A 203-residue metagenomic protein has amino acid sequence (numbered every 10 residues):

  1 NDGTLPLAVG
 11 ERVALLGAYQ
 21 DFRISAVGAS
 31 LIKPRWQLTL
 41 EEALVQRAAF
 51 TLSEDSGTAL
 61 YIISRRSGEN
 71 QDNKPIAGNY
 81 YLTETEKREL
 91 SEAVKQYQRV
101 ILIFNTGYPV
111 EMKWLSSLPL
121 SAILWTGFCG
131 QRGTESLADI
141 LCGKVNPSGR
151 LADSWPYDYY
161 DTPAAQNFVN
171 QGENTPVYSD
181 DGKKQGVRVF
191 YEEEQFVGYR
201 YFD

Functional and structural regions predicted by a protein language model:
N1-D203: C-terminal non-catalytic regions of proteins with extracellular/luminal or membrane-system context
